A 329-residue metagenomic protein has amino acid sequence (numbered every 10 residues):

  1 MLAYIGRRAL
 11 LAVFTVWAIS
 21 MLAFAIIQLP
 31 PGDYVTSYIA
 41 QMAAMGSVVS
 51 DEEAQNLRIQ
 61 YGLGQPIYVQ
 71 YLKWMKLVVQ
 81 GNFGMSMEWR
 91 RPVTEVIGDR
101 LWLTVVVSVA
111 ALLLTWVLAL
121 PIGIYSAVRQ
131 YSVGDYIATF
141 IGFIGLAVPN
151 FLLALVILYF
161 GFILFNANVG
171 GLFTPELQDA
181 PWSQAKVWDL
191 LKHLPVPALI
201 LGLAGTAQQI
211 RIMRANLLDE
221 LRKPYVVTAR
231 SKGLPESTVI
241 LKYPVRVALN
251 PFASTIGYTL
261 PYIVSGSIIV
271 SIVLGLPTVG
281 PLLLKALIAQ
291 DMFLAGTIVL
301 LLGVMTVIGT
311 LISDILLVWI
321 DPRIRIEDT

Functional and structural regions predicted by a protein language model:
L2-A3, L101-V106, A110-G134, N150 (+2 more regions): Alpha-helical transmembrane segments of integral membrane proteins, especially multi-pass inner/plasma-membrane
G6-A12: N-terminal signal-anchor/signal peptide hydrophobic helix marking the start of the first transmembrane segment
L11, I19, M42, L114-T115 (+4 more regions): Transmembrane alpha-helical core residues of multi-pass small-molecule transporters, especially secondary transporters
V16-V69, L164-K186: Hydrophobic alpha-helical transmembrane segments of membrane transport/permease proteins and related membrane-embedded
S20, F24, K73, I124 (+3 more regions): Transmembrane alpha-helix boundary and packing residues in multipass membrane permease domains and related
L22-L29, K76, I141-G171, I200-T206: Membrane-water interface segments at the C-terminal ends of transmembrane alpha-helices in multi-pass inner-membrane
V48-Q80, G275-A286: Short hydrophobic, aromatic-rich alpha-helical segments embedded in or entering the lipid bilayer of multi-pass
G62-L120: An internal, D/E-rich "acidic patch" concept
